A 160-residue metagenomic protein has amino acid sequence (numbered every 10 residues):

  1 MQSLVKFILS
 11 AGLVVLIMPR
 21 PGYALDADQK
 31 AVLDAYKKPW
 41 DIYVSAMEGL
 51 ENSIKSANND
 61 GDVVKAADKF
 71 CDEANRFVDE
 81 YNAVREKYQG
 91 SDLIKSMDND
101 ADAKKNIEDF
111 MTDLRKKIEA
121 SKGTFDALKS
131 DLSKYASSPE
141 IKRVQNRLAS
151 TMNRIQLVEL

Functional and structural regions predicted by a protein language model:
M1-L9: Bacterial N-terminal signal peptides that target proteins for export
L4, L13-V14, A31, D62 (+2 more regions): Detector for intrinsically disordered, low-structure N-terminal pre-sequences
V14-G22: C-terminal segment of classical bacterial N-terminal signal peptides
G22-N75, M152-L160: Immediate post-signal-peptide N-terminus of mature secreted/exported proteins
Y36, F70-R143, R147: Long, amphipathic, charge-rich alpha-helical segments that form helical bundles/coiled-coils
